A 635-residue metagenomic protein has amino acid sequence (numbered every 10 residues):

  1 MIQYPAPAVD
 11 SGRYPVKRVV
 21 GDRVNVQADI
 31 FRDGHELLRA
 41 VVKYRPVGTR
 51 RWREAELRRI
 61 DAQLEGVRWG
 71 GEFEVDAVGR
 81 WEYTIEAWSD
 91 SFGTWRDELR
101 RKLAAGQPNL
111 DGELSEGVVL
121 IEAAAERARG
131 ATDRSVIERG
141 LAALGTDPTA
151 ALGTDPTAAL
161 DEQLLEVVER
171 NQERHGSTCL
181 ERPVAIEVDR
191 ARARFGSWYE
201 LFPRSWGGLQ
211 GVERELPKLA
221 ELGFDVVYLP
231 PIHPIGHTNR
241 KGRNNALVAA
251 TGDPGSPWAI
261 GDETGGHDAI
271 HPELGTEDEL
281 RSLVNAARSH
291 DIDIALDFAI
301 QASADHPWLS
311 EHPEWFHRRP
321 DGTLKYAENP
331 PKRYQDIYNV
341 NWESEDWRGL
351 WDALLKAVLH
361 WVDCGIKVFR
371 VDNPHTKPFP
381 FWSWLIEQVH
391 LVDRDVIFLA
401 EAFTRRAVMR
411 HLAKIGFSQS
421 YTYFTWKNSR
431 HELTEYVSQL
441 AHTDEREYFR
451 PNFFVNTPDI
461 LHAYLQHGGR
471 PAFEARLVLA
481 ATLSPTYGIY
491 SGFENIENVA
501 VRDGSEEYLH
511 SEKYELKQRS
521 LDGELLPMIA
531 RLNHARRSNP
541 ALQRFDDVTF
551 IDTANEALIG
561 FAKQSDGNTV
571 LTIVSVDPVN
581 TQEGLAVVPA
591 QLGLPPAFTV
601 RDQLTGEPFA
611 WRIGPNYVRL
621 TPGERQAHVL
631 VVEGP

Functional and structural regions predicted by a protein language model:
M1-D225, P234, A287, K414-G416 (+4 more regions): Carbohydrate-interacting/catalytic domains
T49-V78, T251-L283: Aromatic/His-enriched, Gly/Pro-containing loop or helix-boundary segments that lie immediately adjacent to catalytic
W198, Y228, A295-L296, R370 (+5 more regions): Generic enzyme active-site microenvironment
W206-L209, I232, V248, D253 (+2 more regions): Conserved non-cysteine loop/helix-boundary elements of the Radical SAM core domain that shape
L216-P230, L280-F298: Conserved beta-strand->loop/alpha-helix structural units within folded catalytic cores of enzymes with alpha/beta
Y228-P231, G236-N245, A250-I260: Helix-terminus loop motifs that line ligand-binding clefts
P231-R243, F298-W315: Aromatic-lined carbohydrate-binding surfaces of glycoside hydrolases
P254-N285, S289-I292, A302-L521, P527 (+5 more regions): Alpha-amylase-like alpha-glycosidases and glucanotransferases acting on alpha-linked glucans and related
